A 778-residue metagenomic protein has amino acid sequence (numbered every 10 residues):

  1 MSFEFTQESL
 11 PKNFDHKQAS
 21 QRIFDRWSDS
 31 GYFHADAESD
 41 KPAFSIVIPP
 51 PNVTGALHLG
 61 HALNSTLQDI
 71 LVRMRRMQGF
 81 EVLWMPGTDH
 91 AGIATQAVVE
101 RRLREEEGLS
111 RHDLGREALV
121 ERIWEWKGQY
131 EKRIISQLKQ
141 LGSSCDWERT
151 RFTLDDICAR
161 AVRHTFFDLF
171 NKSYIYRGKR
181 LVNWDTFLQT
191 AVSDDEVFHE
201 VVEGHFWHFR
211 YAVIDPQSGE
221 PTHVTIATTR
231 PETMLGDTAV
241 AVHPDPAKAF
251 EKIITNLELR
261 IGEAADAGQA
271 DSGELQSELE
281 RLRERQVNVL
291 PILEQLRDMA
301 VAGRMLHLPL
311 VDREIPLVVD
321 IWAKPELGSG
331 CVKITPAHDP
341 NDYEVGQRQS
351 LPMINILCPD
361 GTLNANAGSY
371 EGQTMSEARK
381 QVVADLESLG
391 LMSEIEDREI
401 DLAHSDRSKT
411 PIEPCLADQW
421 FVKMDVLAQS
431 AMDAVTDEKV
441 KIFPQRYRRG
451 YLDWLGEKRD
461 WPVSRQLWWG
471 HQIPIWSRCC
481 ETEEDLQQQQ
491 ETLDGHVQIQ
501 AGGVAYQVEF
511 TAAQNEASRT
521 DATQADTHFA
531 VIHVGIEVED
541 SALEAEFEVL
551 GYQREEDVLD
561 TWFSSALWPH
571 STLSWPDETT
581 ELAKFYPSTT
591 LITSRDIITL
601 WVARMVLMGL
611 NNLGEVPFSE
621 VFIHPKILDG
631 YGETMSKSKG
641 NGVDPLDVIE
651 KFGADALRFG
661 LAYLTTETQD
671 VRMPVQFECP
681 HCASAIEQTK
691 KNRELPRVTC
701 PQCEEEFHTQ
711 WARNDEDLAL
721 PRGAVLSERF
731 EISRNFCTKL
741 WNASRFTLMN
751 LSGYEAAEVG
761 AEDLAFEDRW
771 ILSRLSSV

Functional and structural regions predicted by a protein language model:
M1-A37, D485, Q489, L493-H496 (+1 more regions): Hydrophobic alpha-helical membrane-insertion signals
S2-E8, N13, R22, R26-S30 (+10 more regions): Residue patterns forming the tRNA-binding/recognition surfaces of aminoacyl-tRNA synthetases and related DALR
K17, I23-D25, F33-D36, F44-R101 (+1 more regions): N-terminal cofactor/phosphate-binding cores enriched in small/glycine residues, especially glycine-rich loops such as
F24, F170-V197, V201-V202, Q269-V301 (+1 more regions): Amphipathic alpha-helical
T66-L83, P340-L351, V383-L386, I597-G614: Metal-dependent nuclease catalytic cores in nucleic-acid-processing enzymes, especially RNase H-like/related
V311-V318, E556-Y586: Active-site-adjacent "gating/activation" loops or surface patches in catalytic cores
R398, W454-G456, V463, W468-W476 (+4 more regions): Catalytic cores of enzymes that engage adenine nucleotides and/or redox cofactors via long glycine-rich, Lys/Arg/His
I732, S752-V778: Conserved nucleotide- and phosphate/pyrophosphate-binding catalytic cores in adenylate/nucleotidyl-handling enzymes
